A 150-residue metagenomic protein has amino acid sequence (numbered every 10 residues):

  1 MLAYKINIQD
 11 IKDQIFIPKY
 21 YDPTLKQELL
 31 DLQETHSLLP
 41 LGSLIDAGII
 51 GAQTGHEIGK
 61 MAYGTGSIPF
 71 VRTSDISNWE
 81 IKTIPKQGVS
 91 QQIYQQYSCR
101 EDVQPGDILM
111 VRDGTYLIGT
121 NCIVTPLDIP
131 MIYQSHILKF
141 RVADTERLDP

Functional and structural regions predicted by a protein language model:
M1-T54: Non-catalytic DNA-recognition/assembly elements of restriction-modification systems
D13, D46, N78, D128-I129 (+1 more regions): Generic "edge-of-domain/loop-turn" microfeature
L38, G64, E146-P150: A structural signal for well-ordered alpha-helical scaffolds and beta->alpha junctions
G42-K60, S74-P105: Sequence-specific dsDNA recognition surfaces
A62-G64, M131: Extracellular/periplasmic catalytic domains that process cell-envelope and extracellular macromolecules
G66-P69: Conserved oxyanion/phosphate-binding beta-strand-loop segments in alpha/beta enzyme cores
R72, Y94, S98-P150: A short beta-sheet element
